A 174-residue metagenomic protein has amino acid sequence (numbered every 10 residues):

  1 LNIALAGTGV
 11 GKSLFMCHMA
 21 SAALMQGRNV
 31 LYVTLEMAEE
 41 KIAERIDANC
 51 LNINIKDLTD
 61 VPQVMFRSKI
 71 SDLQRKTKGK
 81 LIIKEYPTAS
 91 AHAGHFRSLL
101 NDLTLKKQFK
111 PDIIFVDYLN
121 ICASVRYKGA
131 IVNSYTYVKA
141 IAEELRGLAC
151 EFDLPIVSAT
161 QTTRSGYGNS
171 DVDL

Functional and structural regions predicted by a protein language model:
L5-A6: The Walker A (P-loop) glycine that initiates the GxxxxGKT/S ATP-binding motif of P-loop NTPases
G9: Walker A (P-loop) phosphate-binding loop of P-loop NTPases
K12-S13: Conserved lysine of the Walker
A22-K110, S124, D171: Cytosolic-facing regulatory segments adjacent to core modules
A22-M25, Y135-T162: Substrate-engagement module of ASCE P-loop NTPases
A123-A130: Conserved ATPase-coupling elements of RecA-like P-loop NTPase cores
S165-L174: Short, electropositive alpha-helical surface patch
